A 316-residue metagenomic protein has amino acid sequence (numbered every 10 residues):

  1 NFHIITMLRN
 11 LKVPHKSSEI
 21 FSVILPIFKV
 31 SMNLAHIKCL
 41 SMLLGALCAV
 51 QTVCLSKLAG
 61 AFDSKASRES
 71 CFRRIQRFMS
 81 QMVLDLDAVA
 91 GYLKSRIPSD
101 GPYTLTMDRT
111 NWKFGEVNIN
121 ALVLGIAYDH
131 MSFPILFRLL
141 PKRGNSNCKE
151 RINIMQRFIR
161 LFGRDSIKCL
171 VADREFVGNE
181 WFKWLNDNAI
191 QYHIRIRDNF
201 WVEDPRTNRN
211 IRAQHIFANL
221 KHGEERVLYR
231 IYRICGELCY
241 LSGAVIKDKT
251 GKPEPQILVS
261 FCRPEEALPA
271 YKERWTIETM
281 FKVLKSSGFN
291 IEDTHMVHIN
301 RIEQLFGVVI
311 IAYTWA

Functional and structural regions predicted by a protein language model:
F2-C54, S64, M82, V89-A90 (+3 more regions): Single, function-defining residue in the core of a domain
G45-A49, A61-R73, F78: TOPRIM metal-binding catalytic domain and adjacent DNA-binding surface shared by DnaG-type primases
L58: Short alpha-helical "recognition helix" segments of helix-turn-helix
R68, F72-H130: Active-site-proximal, Lys/Arg-enriched surface segment that forms a nucleic-acid-binding/basic interface patch
